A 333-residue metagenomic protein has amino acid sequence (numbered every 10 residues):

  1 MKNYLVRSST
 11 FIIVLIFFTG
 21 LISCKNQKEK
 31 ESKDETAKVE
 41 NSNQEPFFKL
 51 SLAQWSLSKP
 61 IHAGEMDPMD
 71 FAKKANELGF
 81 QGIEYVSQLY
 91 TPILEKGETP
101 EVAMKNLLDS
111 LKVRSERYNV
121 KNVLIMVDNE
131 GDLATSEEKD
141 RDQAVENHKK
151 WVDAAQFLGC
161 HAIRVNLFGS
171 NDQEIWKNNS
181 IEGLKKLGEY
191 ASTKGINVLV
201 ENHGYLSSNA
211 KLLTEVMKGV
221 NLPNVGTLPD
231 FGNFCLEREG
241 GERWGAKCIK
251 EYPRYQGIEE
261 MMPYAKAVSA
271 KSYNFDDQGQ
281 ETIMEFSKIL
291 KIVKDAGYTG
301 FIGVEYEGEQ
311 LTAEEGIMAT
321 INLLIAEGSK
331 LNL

Functional and structural regions predicted by a protein language model:
G20-S23: C-terminal motif of bacterial Sec signal peptides marking the signal peptidase cleavage site
K25-E31: Bacterial lipoprotein signal-peptidase II cleavage site
E45, I181-K291: Acidic/histidine-rich catalytic cores of soluble enzymes
F48-Q54, I83-Y85, N122-V127, I163-V165 (+4 more regions): Hydrophobic faces of well-ordered beta-strands that scaffold small-molecule active sites in alpha/beta enzyme cores
H62-A75, D140-D153, K250-I258, F286-I289: Short, acidic/polar
D67-Q88, L158-H161: Catalytic domains of carbohydrate-active enzymes, especially glycoside hydrolases
E84-K112, L167-D172: Glycine-rich, proline-tolerant flexible connector loops at the mouths of alpha/beta enzymes
L108-P229, E314: Active-site acidic/histidine proton-transfer and metal-coordination neighborhood in alpha/beta enzyme cores
